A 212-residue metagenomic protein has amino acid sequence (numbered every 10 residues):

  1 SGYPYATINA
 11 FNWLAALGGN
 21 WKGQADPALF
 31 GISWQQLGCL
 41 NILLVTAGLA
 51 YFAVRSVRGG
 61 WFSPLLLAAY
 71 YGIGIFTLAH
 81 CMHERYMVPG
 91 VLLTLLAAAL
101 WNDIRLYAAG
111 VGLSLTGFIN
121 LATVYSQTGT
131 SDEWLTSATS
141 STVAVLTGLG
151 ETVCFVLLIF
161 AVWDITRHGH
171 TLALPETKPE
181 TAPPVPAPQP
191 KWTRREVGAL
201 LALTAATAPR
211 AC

Functional and structural regions predicted by a protein language model:
S1-A6, Y51, L65-A68, G72 (+3 more regions): Transmembrane helical bundles and short interhelical boundary loops of multi-pass, membrane-embedded
Y3-T77, W163-A173: Aromatic/glycine/proline-enriched transmembrane-helix motif characteristic of membrane-embedded glycan-assembly enzymes
W13, H83-N102, S114: Hydrophobic/aromatic-rich transmembrane helices and adjacent perimembrane loops
A15, M87-V88, T123, C154: Hydrophobic side chains within alpha-helical segments
D26, F30-L37, W61, A79 (+4 more regions): Membrane-interfacial loop-to-transmembrane-helix junctions in polytopic alpha-helical membrane proteins
L40-L44, Y86-T94, T147-V153: Membrane-embedded alpha-helical segments of multi-pass membrane proteins, especially the transmembrane helices
I75, A79, M87, T116-F118: Residues within alpha-helical transmembrane segments of multi-pass membrane proteins, especially transporters, ion
A79-V88, V124-T130: Membrane-interface catalytic loops of GT-C/OST-like multi-pass glycosylation enzymes that act
